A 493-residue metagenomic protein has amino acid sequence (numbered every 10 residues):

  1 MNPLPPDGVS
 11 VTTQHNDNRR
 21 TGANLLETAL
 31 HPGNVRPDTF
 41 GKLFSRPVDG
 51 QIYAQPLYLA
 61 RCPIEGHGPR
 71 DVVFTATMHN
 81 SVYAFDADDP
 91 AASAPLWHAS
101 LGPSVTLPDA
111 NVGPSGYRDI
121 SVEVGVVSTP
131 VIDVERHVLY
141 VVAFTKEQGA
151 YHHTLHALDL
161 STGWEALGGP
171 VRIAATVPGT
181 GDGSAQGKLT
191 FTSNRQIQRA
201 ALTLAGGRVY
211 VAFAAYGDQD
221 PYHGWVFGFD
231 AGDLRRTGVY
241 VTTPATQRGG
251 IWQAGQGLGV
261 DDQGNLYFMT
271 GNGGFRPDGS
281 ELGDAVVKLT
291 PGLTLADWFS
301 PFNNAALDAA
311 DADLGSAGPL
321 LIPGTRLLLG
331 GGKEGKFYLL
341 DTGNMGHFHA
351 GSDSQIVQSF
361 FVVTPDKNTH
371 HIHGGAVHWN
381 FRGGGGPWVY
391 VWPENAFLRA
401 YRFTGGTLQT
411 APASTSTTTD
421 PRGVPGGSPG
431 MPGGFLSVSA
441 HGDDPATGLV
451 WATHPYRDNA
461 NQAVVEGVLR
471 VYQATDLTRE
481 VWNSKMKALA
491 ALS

Functional and structural regions predicted by a protein language model:
N2-H347, H373-F381, P387-Y401, G433-A440 (+2 more regions): Mobile, glycine-rich extracellular loop/lid and propeptide segments that shape or gate substrate/ligand access
A350-N368, T410-P425, K485-L489: Inter-blade linker and blade-boundary elements of WD-repeat/beta-propeller domains
R399-S439, T447: A beta-strand-loop signature enriched in Asp, Gly, Thr, and Trp that corresponds to the sialidase/neuraminidase Asp-box
